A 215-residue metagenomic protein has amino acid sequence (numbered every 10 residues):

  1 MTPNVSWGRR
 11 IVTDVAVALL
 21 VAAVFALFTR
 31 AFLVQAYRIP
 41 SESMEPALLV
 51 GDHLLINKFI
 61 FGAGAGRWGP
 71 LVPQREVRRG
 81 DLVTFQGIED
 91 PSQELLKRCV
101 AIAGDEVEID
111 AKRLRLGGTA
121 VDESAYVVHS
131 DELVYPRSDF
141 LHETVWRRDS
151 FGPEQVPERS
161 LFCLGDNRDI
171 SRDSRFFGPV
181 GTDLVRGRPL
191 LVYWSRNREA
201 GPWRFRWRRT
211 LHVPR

Functional and structural regions predicted by a protein language model:
T2-T13, F28, F32-R215: Soluble "head" domains of membrane/secretory-pathway proteins
V15-L19, A23, L27: Alpha-helical transmembrane spans of integral membrane proteins, capturing the lipid-embedded, hydrophobic core of TM
